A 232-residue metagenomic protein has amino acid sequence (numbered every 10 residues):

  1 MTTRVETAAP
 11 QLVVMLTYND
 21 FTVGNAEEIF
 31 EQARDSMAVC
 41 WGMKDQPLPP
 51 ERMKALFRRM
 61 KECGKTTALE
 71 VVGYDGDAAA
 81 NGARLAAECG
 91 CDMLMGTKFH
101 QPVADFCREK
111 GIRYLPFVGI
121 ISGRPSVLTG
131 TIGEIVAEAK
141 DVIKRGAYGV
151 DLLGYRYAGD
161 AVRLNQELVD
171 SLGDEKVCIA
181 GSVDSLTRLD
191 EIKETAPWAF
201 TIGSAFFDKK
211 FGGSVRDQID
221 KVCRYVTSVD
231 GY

Functional and structural regions predicted by a protein language model:
M1-T17, F57-K65, F106-V127, V162-L164 (+1 more regions): N-terminal small/glycine-rich loop or linker at the start of catalytic domains across soluble metabolic enzymes
M1-T67, Y74-D77, A83-C89, D141-K144 (+3 more regions): Conserved N-terminal beta1-alpha1 strand-loop-helix module at the mouth
P10-T17, V39-M43, T67-V71, M93-G96 (+4 more regions): Hydrophobic faces of well-ordered beta-strands that scaffold small-molecule active sites in alpha/beta enzyme cores
K54, T129-A137, D160-Q166, V215-K221: Charged helix-capping and loop-helix junction motifs
M60, A104-I112, L168, K193 (+1 more regions): C-terminal helical cap(s) of enzyme catalytic domains, especially alpha/beta-barrels
G64, V72, A78-Y157, S171: Conserved anion-binding
G76-E88, G130-E134, D170-F200: Catalytic cores of alpha/beta
C89-P102, R145-Y157, S182-V183, K193-Q218: Glycine-rich phosphate-binding active-site loops on the catalytic face of alpha/beta enzymes
